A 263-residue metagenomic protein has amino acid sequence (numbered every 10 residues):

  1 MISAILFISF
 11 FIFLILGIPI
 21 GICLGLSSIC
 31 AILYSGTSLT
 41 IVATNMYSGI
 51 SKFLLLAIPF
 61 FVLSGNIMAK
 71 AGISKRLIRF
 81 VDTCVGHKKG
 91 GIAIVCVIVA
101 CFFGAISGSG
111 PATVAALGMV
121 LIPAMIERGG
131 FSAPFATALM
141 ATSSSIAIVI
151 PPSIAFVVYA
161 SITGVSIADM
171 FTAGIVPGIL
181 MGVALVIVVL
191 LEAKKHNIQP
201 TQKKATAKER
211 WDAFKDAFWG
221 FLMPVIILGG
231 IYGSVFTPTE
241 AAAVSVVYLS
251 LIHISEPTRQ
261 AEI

Functional and structural regions predicted by a protein language model:
S3-L24, I226-V246: Flexible hinge motifs at transmembrane-helix junctions and intramembrane kinks/re-entrant loops in multi-pass membrane
L16-I20, F53, I67-R76, G91-I92 (+3 more regions): Short helix-coil transition sites and intra-membrane helix breaks within transmembrane domains of multi-pass
I22-G25, G49-K75, I254: Core transmembrane alpha-helical segments of multi-pass membrane transporters/permeases
I32-G36, S109, G182, V186-L190 (+2 more regions): Membrane-embedded alpha-helical segments of multi-pass transporters/permeases
D82-V158: Hydrophobic transmembrane alpha-helices that form the pore/transport pathway of multi-pass ion and small-solute
Y159-I162, D169-K203: Juxtamembrane and boundary regions of transmembrane helices in multi-pass small-molecule transporters and channels
K195-F218: Flexible interhelical linker loops that connect adjacent transmembrane helices in multi-pass membrane transporters
I252-I263: Single conserved hydrophobic/aromatic residue that forms the stacking wall/gate of nucleotide- or nucleobase-binding
